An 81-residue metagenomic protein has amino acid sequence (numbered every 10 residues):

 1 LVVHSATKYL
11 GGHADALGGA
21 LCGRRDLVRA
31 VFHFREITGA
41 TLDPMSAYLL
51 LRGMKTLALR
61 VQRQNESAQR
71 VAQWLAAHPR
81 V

Functional and structural regions predicted by a protein language model:
L1: Catalytic PLP-binding core of fold-type I/II PLP enzymes
H4-V81: Active-site C-terminal subdomain of aminotransferase-like
